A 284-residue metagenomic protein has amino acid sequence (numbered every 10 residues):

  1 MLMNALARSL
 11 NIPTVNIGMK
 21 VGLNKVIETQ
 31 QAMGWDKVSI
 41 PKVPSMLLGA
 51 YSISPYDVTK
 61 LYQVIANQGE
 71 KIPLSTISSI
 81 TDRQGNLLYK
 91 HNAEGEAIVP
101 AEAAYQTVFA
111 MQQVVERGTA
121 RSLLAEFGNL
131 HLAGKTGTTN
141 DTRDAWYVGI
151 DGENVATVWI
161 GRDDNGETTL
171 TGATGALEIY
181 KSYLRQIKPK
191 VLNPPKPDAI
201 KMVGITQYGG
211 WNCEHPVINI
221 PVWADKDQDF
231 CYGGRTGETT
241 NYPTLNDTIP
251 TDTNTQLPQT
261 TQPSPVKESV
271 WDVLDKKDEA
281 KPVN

Functional and structural regions predicted by a protein language model:
M1-P189: Beta-lactam-recognizing serine transpeptidase/beta-lactamase-like catalytic domain environment
N92, H131-N284: Soluble, non-transmembrane domains of envelope/secretory-pathway proteins that act on or interact with carbohydrate
